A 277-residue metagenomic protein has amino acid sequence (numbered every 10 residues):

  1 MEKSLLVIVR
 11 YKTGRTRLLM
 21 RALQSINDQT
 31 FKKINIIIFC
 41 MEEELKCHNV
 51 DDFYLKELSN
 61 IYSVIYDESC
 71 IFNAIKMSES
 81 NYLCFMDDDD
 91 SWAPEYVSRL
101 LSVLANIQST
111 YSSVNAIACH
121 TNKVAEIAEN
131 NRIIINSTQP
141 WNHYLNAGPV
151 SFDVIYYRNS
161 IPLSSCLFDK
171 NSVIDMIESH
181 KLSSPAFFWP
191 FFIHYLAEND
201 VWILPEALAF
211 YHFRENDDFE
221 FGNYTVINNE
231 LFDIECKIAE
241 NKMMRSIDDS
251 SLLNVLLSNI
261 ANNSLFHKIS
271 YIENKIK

Functional and structural regions predicted by a protein language model:
M1-S25: N-proximal low-complexity "stem/linker" segments adjacent to membrane-targeting elements
L23-K33: Short, acidic, metal-binding catalytic loop of nucleotide-sugar glycosyltransferases
L23-Q24, S80, A93-A105: Short alpha-helix within the catalytic core of nucleotide-sugar-dependent glycosyltransferases
K33-E43: Short beta-strand/loop segment that forms part of the nucleotide-sugar
E57-F72, R99-V173, G222-N223, E240: Flexible acidic/His/Gly-enriched loops in nucleotide-sugar-dependent glycosyltransferase catalytic domains
L83: Short aromatic/hydrophobic "clamp" motif used to bind/position activated sugar donors
D87-S91: The conserved acidic donor/metal-binding loop of glycosyltransferases
P140-L231: Conserved nucleotide-sugar donor-binding catalytic segment
